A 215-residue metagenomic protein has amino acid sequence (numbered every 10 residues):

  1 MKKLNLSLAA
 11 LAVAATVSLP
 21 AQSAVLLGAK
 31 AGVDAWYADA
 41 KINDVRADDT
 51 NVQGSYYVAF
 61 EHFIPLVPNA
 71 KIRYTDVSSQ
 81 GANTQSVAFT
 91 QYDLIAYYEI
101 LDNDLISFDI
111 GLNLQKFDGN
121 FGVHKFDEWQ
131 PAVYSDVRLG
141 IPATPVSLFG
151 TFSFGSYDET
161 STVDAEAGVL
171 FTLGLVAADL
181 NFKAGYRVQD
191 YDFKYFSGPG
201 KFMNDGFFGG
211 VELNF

Functional and structural regions predicted by a protein language model:
M1-G28: Cleavable N-terminal export/targeting peptides
A21-Q80: Short glycine/proline- and aromatic-enriched beta-strand/turn motifs that initiate or cap beta-hairpins
V25-L27, T50-G54, A88-Y92, I106 (+3 more regions): Residues that define the transmembrane beta-barrel architecture of outer-membrane proteins
L27-A31, Y56, P68-I72, I106-L112 (+5 more regions): Transmembrane beta-strands of outer-membrane beta-barrel proteins
V33-D39, Y74-S78, I100, L114-N120 (+4 more regions): Transmembrane beta-strands of outer-membrane beta-barrel pores
Y56-H62, L94-Y98, L112-L114, V133-L139 (+3 more regions): Residues on the lipid-exposed face of transmembrane beta-strands in outer-membrane beta-barrel proteins
I64-L148: Gram-negative (and chloroplast) outer-membrane scaffold detector with strong preference for beta-barrel transmembrane
L112-G119, A178-F215: Outer-membrane beta-barrel translocator/channel fold
